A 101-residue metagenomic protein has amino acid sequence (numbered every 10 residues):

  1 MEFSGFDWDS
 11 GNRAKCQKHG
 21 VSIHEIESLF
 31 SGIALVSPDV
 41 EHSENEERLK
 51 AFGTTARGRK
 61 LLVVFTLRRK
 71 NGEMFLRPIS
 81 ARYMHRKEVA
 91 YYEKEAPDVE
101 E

Functional and structural regions predicted by a protein language model:
M1-E101: Ribonuclease/tRNase effector modules and their secretory precursors
